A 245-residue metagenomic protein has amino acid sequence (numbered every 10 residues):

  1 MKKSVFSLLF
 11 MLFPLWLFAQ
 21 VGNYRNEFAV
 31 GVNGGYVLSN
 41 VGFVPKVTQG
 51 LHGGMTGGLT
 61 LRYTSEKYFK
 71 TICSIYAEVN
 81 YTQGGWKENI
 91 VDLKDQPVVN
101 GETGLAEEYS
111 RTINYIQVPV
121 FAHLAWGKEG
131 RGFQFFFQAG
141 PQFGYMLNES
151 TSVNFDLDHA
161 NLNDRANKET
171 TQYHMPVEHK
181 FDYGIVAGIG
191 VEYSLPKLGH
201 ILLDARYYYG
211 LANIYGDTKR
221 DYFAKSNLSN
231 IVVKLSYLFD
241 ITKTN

Functional and structural regions predicted by a protein language model:
M1-R25, N33, L235-I241, N245: Bacterial Sec-dependent N-terminal signal peptides
Q20-E27, E66-C73, G127-Q134, L195-H200 (+1 more regions): Short loop/turn motifs that connect adjacent beta-strands in outer-membrane beta-barrel proteins
Q20-R62, D240: Short glycine/proline- and aromatic-enriched beta-strand/turn motifs that initiate or cap beta-hairpins
V32-Y36, G57-Y63, Y81, V118-W126 (+4 more regions): Residues on the lipid-exposed face of transmembrane beta-strands in outer-membrane beta-barrel proteins
V41-L51, G84-I116, M146-D182, N213-N230: Extracellular/periplasm-exposed beta-strand and loop segments of Gram-negative cell-envelope proteins, dominated by
H52-G58, S74, I113-P119, Q134-F136 (+2 more regions): Transmembrane beta-barrel architecture of outer-membrane proteins
C73, T82-W86, T112-N114, A125-F136 (+3 more regions): Acidic/histidine-enriched, beta-strand-rich ligand/metal-binding domains
D182, A187-N245: Predominantly the C-terminal beta-signal and adjacent terminal strand-loop region of outer-membrane beta-barrel
